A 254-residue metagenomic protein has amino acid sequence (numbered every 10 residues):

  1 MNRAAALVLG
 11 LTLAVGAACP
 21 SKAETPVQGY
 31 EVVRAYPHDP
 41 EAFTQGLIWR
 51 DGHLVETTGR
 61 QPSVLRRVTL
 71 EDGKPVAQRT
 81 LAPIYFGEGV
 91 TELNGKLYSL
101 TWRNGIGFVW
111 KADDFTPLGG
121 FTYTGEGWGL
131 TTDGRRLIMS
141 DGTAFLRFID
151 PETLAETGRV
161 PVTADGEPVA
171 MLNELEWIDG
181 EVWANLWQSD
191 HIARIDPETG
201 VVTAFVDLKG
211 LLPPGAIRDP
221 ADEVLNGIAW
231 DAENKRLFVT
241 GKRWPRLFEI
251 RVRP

Functional and structural regions predicted by a protein language model:
A6-G16: Bacterial N-terminal signal peptides
E24-E41, L70-V76: A short helix->beta-strand "capping" segment at the edge of beta-propeller domains
V33-V64, R79-T91, G241-R246: Beta-strand-rich domains and repeat architectures in extracellular enzymes and scaffolds, especially beta-propellers
D39-D51, P83-N94, Y123-R136, S140 (+2 more regions): Beta-rich, blade/repeat-based domains predominating in secreted/periplasmic proteins but also intracellular
V55-R60, L97-N104, M139-T143, A184-Q188 (+1 more regions): Conserved beta-strand positions in repeat-built beta-propeller and related beta-rich domains
T69-G73, K111-F115, P151-L154, D196-G200 (+1 more regions): Short loop/turn segments that connect beta-strands within beta-propeller blades
G73-W110, F115-G127: Blade-loop segments of beta-propeller domains
G107-D165: Hydrophobic, well-structured mid-protein blocks that either form specific transmembrane helices
